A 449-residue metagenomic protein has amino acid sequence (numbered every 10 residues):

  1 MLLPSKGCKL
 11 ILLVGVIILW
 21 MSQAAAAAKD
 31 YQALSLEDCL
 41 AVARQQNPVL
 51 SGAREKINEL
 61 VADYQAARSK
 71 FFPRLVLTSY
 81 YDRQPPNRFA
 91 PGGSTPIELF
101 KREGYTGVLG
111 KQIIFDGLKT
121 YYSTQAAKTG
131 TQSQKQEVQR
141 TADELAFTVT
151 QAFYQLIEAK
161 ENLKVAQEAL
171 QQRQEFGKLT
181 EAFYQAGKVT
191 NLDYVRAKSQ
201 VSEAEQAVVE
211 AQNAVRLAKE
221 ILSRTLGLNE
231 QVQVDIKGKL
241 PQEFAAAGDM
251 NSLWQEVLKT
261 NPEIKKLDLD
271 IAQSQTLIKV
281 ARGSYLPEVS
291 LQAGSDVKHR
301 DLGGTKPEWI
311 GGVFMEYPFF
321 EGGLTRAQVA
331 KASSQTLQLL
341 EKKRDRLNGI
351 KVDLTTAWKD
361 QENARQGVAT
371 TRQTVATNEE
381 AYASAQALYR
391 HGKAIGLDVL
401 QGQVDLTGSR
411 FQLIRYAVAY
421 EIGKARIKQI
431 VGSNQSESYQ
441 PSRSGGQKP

Functional and structural regions predicted by a protein language model:
L3, K9, L34, E144-E256 (+5 more regions): Periplasmic alpha-helical coiled-coil/stalk elements that build and connect Gram-negative outer-membrane
I11-S22: Bacterial N-terminal signal peptides
A26-V76, Y80, P86, E230-A272 (+6 more regions): Bacterial Sec-pathway N-terminal export signals of envelope proteins
A27-K29, P85, Q412-P449: Acidic, low-complexity, intrinsically disordered peripheral segments
S35, R74-R140, K265-L347, D353 (+1 more regions): Small/polar-residue-enriched beta-strand and adjacent coil segments characteristic of outer-membrane beta-barrel
G52-A67, T141, L145-A166, E175 (+6 more regions): Amphipathic alpha-helical coiled-coil segments
A211, P262, Y416: Metallo-beta-lactamase
